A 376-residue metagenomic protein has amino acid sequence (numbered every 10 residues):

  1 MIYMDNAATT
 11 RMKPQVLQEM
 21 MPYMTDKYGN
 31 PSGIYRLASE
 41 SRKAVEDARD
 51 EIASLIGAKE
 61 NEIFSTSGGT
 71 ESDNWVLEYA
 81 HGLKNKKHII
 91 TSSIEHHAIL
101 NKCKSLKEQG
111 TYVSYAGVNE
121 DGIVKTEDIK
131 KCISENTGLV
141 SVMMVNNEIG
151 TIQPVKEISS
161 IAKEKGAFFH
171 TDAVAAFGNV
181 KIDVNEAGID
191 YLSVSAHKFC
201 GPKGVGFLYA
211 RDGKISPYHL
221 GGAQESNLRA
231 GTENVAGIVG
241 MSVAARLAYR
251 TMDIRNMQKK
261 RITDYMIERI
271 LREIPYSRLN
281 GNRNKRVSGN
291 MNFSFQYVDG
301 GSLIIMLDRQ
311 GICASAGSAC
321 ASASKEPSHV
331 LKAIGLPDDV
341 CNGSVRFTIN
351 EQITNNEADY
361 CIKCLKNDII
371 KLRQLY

Functional and structural regions predicted by a protein language model:
M1-Y376: Pyridoxal 5′-phosphate
